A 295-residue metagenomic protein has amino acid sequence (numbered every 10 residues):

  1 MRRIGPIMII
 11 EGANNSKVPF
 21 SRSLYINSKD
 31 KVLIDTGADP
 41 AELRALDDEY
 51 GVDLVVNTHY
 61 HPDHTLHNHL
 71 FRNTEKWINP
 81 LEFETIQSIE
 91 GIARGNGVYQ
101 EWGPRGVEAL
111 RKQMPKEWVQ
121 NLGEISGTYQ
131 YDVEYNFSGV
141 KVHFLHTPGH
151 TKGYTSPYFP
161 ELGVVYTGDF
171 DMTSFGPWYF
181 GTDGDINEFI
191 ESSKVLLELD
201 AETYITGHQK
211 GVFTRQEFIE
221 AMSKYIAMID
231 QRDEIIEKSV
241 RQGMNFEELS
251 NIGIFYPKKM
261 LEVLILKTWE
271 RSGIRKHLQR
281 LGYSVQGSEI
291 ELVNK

Functional and structural regions predicted by a protein language model:
M1-D47, S156-F170: Conserved beta-strand hairpin/beta-sheet module of binuclear metal-dependent hydrolase folds, prominently
N14, P19-F20, P40-Y135: Active-site HxH/HxHxD metal-binding segment of metal-dependent hydrolases
S28-D30, D48-D53, H69-E75, P160-L162 (+2 more regions): Short glycine/proline-enriched coil/turn segments at helix->beta-strand junctions
L33-G37, V52-D63, K76-P80, H146-G149 (+2 more regions): Active-site neighborhood of phospho(di)ester-bond hydrolases with catalytic His/Asp-centered motifs
A38, E90, W178-G181: Short, solvent-exposed loop/turn segments at secondary-structure boundaries
A38, G127, G184-E188, M228 (+1 more regions): Soluble or luminal CAZymes and related metallo-dependent hydrolases
K141-P148, K152-D233: Metallo-beta-lactamase
I235-K295: C-terminal regulatory/interaction regions
